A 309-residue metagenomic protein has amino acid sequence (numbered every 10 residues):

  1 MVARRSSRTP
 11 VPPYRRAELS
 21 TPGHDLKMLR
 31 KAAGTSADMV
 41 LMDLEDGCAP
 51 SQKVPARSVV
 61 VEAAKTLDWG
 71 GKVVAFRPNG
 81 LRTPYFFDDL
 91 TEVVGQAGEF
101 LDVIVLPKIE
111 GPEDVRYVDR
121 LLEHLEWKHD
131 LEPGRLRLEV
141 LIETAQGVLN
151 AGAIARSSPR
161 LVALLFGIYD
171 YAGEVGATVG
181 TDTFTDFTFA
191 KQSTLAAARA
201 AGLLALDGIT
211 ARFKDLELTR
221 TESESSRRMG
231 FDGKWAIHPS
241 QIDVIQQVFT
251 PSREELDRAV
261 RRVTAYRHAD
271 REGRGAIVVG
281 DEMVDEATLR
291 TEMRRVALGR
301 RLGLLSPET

Functional and structural regions predicted by a protein language model:
M1-T309: Expand to "…catalyze enediolate/carbanion chemistry for C-C bond making/breaking, isomerization, decarboxylation
